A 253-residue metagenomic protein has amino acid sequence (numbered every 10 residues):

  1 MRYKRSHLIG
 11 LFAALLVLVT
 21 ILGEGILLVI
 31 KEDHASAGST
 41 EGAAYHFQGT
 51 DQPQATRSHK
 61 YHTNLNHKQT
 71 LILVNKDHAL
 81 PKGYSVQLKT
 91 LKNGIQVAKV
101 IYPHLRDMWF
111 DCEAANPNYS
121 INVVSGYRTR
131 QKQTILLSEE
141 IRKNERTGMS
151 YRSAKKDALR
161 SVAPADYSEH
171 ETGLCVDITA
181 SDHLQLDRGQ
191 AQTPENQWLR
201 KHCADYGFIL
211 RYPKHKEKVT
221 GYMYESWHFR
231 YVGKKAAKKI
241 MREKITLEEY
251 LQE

Functional and structural regions predicted by a protein language model:
R2-E253: Extracytoplasmic cell-surface/polysaccharide-interacting catalytic and binding patches
